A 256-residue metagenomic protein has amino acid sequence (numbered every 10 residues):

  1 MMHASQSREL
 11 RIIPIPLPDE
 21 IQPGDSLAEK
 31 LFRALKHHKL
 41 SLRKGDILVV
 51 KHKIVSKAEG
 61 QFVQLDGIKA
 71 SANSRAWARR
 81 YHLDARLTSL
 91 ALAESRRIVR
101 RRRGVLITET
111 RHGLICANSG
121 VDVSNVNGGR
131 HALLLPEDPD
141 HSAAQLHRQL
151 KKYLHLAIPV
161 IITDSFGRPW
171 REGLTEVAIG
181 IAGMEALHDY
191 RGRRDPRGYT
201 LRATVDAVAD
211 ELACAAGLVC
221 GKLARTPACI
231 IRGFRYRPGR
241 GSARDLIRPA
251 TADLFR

Functional and structural regions predicted by a protein language model:
M2-R256: N-terminal and secondary-structure boundary signal
